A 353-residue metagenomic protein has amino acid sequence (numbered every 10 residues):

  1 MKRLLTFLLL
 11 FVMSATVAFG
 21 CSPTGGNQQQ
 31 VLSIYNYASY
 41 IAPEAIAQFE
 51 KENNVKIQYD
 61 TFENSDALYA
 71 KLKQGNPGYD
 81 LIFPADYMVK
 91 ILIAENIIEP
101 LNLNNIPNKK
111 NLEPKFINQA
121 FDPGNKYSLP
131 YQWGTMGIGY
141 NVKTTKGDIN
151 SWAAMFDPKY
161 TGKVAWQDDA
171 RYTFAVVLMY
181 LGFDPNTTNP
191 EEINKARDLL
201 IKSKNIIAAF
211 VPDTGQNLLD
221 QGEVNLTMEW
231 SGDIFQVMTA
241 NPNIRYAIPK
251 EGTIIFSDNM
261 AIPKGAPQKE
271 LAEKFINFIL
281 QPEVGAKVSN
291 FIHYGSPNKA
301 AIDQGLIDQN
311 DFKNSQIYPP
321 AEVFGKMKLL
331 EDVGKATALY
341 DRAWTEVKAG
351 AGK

Functional and structural regions predicted by a protein language model:
M1-L32, A351-K353: Short, low-complexity disordered leader/linker segments with a strong preference for bacterial N-terminal type II
P23-I91: Early extracytoplasmic/lumenal segment of secretory-pathway proteins
A38, A42, P77-E223: Extracytoplasmic ligand-binding site segments that recognize negatively charged/polar headgroups
M88-I91, D220, L226-N243: A ligand-binding cleft/hinge motif common to bilobed small-molecule-binding domains
I93-P100, D122-K126, Q236-I248, N310-N314: Ligand-binding "clamshell"
N194-K202, A240-K264, N310: Periplasmic-binding protein-like
P263-F324: Mature extracytoplasmic/periplasmic domains
A321-K353: Conserved C-terminal helix/tail region of periplasmic/extracytoplasmic solute-binding proteins
